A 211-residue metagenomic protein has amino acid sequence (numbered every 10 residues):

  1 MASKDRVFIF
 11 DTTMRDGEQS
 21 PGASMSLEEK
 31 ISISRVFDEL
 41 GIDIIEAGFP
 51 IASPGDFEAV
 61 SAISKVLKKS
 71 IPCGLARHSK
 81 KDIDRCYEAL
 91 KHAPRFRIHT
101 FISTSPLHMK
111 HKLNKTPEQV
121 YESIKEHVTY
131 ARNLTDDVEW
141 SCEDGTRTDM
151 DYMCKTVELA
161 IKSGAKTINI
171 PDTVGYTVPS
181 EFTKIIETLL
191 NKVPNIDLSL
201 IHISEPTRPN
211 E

Functional and structural regions predicted by a protein language model:
M1-K80: N-terminal capping/small domains of soluble enzymes
I9, P72, V138, I168 (+1 more regions): Hydrophobic/aromatic residues located in beta-strands of well-ordered beta-sheets within soluble catalytic
T12-T13, T173, T207: Ser/Thr-centric signal marking residues that sit in or immediately flank functional binding/regulatory motifs
M25-I42, K65, K80-V138, G145-I196: Alpha/beta enzyme core
A47-A52, S141-T146, D172-G175, S204: Conserved short loop/turn motifs at secondary-structure junctions
A47-P50, P72-L75, I98, I102 (+1 more regions): Long, contiguous hydrophobic alpha-helical segments, chiefly transmembrane helices and signal peptides
I201-E211: Single conserved hydrophobic/aromatic residue that forms the stacking wall/gate of nucleotide- or nucleobase-binding
